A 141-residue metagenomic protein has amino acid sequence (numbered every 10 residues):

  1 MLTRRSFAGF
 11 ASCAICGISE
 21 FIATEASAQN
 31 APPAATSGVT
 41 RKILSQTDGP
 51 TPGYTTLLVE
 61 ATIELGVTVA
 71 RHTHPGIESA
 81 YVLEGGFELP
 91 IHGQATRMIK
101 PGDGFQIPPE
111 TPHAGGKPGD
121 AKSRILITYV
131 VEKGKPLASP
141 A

Functional and structural regions predicted by a protein language model:
M1-I18: N-terminal secretory signal peptides and thylakoid transit peptides that target proteins across membranes
A26-A28: Boundary at the C-terminal end of the N-terminal hydrophobic targeting segment
T36-A70, T128: A short glycine-rich, His/Asp/Glu-containing loop-to-beta-strand
T68-A70, E88, F105, P109-G116: Histidine-centered metal-chelating micro-motifs
G76-H92: Glycine- and acidic-residue-biased ligand/ion/polar-headgroup-sensing regions
Q94-P109: Short acidic-glycine-tyrosine-enriched beta hairpin
E110-G134: Ligand-binding loop in jelly-roll beta-barrel domains
